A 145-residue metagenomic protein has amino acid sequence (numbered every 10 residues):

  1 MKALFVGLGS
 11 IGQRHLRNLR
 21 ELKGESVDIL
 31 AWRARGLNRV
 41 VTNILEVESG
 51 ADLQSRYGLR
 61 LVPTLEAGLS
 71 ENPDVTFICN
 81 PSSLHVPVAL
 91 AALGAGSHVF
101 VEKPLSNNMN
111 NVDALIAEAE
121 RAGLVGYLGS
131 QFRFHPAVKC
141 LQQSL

Functional and structural regions predicted by a protein language model:
M1-Q54: N-terminal Rossmann-like dinucleotide-binding module
L4, L61-V62, S130: A structural signal for short, well-ordered beta-strand elements
V6, E102, G129: Short hydrophobic "strand-cap" motifs at the C-terminus of beta-strands
G9-I11, P81-L84, S106, F132-F134: Short beta->alpha connector loops
Q13, R17-E21, L90, G94 (+2 more regions): Short, well-ordered alpha-helices that flank and scaffold nucleotide-derived cofactor binding pockets
S26-V27, A95-S97, A122-V125: A short helix->loop->beta-strand "cap" motif at the edges of active sites that frequently abuts
Q54-E118: Beta-loop-alpha module in the N-terminal Rossmann-like domain of NAD(P)-dependent dehydrogenases, especially those
S106-L145: A contiguous active-site-proximal alpha/beta segment in oxidoreductase catalytic domains
